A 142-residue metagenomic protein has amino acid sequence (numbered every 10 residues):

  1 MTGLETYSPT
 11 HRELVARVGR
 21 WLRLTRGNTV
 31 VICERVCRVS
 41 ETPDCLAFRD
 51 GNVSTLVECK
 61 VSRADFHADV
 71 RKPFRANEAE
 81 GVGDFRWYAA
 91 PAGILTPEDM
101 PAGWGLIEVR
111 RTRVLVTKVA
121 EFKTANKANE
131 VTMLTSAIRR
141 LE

Functional and structural regions predicted by a protein language model:
M1-L24, E98-E142: Non-catalytic C-terminal interaction segments of nucleic acid-processing enzymes
E13, S40-P43, E78-G81, F85: Short, well-structured alpha-helical interface segments that form or flank functional binding sites
L24-R38: A short acidic/basic microdomain associated with nuclease active sites
C33-E34, P91, V109-R111: Conserved beta-strand termini and adjacent loop/short-helix elements that scaffold enzyme active sites in alpha/beta
R35-V36, R49, V61-R63: Short, flexible loop/turn elements at secondary-structure junctions
V39, P43-L56: Active-site beta-strand-loop-beta-strand hairpin of nuclease catalytic cores that positions key catalytic residues
K60-L106: Catalytic cores of nucleic-acid endonucleases
